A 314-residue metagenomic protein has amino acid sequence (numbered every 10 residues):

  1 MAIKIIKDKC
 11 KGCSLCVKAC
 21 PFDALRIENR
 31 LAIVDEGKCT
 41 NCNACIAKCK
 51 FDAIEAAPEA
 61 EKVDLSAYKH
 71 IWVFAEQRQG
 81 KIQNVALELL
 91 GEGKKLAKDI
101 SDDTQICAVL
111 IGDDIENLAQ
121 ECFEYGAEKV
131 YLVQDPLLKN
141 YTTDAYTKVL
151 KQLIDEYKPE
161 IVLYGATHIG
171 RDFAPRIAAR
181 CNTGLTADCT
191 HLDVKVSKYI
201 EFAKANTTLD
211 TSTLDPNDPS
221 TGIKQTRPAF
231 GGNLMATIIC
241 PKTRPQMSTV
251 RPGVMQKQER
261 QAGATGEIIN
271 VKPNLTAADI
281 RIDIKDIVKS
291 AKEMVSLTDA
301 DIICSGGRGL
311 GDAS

Functional and structural regions predicted by a protein language model:
M1-S314: N-terminal glycine-rich FAD/FM-binding segment characteristic of electron-transfer flavoproteins
